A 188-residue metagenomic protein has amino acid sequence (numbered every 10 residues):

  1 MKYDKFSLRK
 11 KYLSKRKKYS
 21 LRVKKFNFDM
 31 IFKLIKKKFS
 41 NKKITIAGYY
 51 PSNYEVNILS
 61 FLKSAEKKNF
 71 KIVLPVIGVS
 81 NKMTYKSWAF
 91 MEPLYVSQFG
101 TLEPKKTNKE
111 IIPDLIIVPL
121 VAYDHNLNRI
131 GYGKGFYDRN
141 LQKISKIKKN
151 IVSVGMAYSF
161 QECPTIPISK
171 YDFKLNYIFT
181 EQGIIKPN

Functional and structural regions predicted by a protein language model:
M1-V96, T101-P104, N108-I111: N-terminal active-site beta-alpha-beta segment that forms phosphate/nucleotide-binding and substrate-recognition loops
M1-Y3, K17, N108-I116, H125-N128 (+1 more regions): Surface-exposed, charge/polar-rich loops and edge strands
L8, I31, F136-N140, K174: Internal, well-ordered alpha-helical segments in soluble enzyme and binding-protein domains
Y12, G48, I72, I117 (+2 more regions): A residue-level signal for conserved active-site and pocket-lining positions in enzyme catalytic cores
Y50, V76, L120, Y158-F160 (+1 more regions): Short secondary-structure boundary segments
S52-Y54, V121-H125: Short glycine-rich anion-binding loops that position phosphate/pyrophosphate groups of nucleotides and phosphorylated
E55-I58, Y137, C163: Short, well-ordered alpha-helical microsegments
K63, Y132-D138: Charged helix-capping and loop-helix junction motifs
